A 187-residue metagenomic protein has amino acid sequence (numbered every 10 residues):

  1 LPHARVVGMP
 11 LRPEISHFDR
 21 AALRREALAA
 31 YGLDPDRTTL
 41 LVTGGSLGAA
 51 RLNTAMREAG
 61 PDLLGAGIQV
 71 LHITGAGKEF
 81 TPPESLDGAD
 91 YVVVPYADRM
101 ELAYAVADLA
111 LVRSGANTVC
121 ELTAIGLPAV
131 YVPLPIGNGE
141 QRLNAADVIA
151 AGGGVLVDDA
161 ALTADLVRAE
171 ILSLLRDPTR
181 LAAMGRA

Functional and structural regions predicted by a protein language model:
L1-R25: Active-site-proximal region of nucleotide-activated glycan assembly enzymes, centered on histidine/acidic-rich loops
V6, E121-A124, G139-A151: Short acidic/histidine- and often glycine-rich active-site loop of Leloir-type glycosyltransferases that engages
V7-M9, V132-P135, V157-A160: Short beta->alpha connector loops at strand-helix junctions that form conserved, small/polar/Pro-enriched
R20-A110, V119, R142-A146, V157-A169: Donor-nucleotide binding loops and adjacent catalytic segments primarily of GT-B fold Leloir glycosyltransferases
A105-D108, T123-V132, A151: Conserved donor-binding/catalytic loop of nucleotide-activated donor transferases
A129, D147-A160, L172-S173: A short acidic/histidine/glycine-rich donor-binding loop in glycosyltransferase catalytic cores
R180-A187: A short, well-ordered alpha-helix in the C-terminal region of glycosyltransferases
